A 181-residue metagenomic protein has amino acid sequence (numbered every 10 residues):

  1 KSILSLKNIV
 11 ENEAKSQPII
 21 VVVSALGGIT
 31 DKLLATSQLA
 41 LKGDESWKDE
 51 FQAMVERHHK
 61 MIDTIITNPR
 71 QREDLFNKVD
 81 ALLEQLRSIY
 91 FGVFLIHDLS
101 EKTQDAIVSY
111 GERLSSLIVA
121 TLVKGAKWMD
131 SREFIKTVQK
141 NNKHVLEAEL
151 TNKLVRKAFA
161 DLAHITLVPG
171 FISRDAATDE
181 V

Functional and structural regions predicted by a protein language model:
K1-V181: Nucleotide/pyrophosphate-binding catalytic subdomain
